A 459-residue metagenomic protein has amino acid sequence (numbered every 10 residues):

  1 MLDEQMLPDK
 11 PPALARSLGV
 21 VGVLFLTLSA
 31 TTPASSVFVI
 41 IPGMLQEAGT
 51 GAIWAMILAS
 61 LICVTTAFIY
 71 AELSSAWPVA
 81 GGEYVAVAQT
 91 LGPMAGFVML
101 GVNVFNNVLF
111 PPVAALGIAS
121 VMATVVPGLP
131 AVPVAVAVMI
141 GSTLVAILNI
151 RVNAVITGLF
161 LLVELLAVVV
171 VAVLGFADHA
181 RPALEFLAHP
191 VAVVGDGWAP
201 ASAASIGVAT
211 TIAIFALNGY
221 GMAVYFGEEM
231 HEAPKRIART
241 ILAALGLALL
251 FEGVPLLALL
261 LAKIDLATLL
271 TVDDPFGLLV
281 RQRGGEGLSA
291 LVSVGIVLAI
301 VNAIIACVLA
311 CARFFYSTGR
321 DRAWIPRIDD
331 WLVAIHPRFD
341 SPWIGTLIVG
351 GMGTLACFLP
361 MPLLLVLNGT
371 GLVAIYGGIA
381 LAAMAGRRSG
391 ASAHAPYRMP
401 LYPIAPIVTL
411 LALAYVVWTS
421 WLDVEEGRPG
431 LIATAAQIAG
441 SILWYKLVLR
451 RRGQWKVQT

Functional and structural regions predicted by a protein language model:
M1-G51, V64, F68, V79-A80 (+6 more regions): Membrane-interface "cap" regions at the ends of multi-pass membrane proteins
D9-L14, A52-I53, L159-S293: Helix-loop-helix junctions that connect adjacent transmembrane segments in multi-pass membrane transporters
S36-P127, A131, A244-G253, G430-A439: Extracellular loop-to-transmembrane helix junctions
Y84-A88, A114-V134, A167, G227-A233 (+4 more regions): Helix-loop-helix connectors at the membrane interface of multi-pass transporters/channels
A86, G92, T124, V191 (+3 more regions): TM-loop-TM module centered on a large, flexible mid-protein loop between adjacent transmembrane helices in multi-pass
V132-A188, N218, I241-L245, N368-I379 (+3 more regions): Membrane-interface loop-to-helix entry segments
I156, W331-S341, Y376-E426: C-terminal membrane-solvent junction of multi-pass transporters and transport-like membrane proteins
L367, G371-L372, L401-T459: A generic transmembrane alpha-helix motif of multi-pass inner-membrane proteins
